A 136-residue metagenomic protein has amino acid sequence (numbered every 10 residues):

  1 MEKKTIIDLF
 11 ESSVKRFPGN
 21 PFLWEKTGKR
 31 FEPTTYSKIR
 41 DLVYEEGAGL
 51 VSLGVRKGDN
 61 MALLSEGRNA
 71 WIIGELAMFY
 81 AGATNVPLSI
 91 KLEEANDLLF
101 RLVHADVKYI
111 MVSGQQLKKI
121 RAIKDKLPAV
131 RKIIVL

Functional and structural regions predicted by a protein language model:
E2-F22, D41: A short N-terminal helical cap/helix-turn-helix that marks the beginning of AMP-binding/adenylate-forming
F22-I72, L76, E93-L99: Conserved AMP-binding/adenylate-forming core of the ANL superfamily
G28, Q115-L136: ANL superfamily adenylate-forming
R56, T84, K108, R131: Short acidic/polar active-site loop segments enriched in Thr and Asp
M61, N85-V86: A short hydrophobic/small-residue beta-strand
E75-T84, H104: Short hydrophobic alpha-helices that are characteristic scaffold elements of the AMP-binding
L92-I123: Conserved ATP-dependent adenylate/AMP-binding module captured primarily in the ANL superfamily
